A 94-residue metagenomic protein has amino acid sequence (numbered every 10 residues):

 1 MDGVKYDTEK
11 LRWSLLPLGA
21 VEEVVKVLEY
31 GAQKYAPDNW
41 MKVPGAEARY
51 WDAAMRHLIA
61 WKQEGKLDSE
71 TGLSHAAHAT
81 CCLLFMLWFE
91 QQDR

Functional and structural regions predicted by a protein language model:
M1-R94: Intrinsically disordered, low-complexity regulatory regions that flank transcription factor DNA-binding cores
